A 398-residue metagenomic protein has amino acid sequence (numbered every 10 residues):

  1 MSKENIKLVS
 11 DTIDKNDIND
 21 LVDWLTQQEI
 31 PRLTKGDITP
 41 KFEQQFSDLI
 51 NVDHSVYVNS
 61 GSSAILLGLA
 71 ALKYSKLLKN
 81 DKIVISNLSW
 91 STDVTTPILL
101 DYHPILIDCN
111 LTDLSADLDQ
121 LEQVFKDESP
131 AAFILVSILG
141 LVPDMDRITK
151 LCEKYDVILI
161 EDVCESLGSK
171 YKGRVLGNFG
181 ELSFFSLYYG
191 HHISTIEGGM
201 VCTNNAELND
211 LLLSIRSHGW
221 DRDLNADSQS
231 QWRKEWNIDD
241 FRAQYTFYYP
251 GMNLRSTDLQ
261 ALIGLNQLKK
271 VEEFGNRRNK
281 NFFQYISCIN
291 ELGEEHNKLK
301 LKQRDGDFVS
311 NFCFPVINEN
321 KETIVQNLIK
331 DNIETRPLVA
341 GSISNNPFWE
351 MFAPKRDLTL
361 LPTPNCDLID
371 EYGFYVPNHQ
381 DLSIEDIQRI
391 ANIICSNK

Functional and structural regions predicted by a protein language model:
M1-R32, T246-Y248, P377: N-terminal "arm"/small-domain region of PLP-dependent enzymes with the aminotransferase-like
R32-L33, P40-K82, T96-I98, L106-D108 (+1 more regions): Phosphate-binding glycine-rich loop
D101: Structured binding elements
T112-T195, M200-D210: Active-site phosphate-binding strand-loop segment of PLP-dependent enzymes
S166, K172-G180, D239-T246, A340-I387: Active-site-adjacent capping/gating segments
S166-K172, F179-F312: Active-site region of PLP-dependent enzymes
L212, I324-N332, I390-I394: Short amphipathic alpha-helices in soluble, non-transmembrane regions that often serve as interface/regulatory elements
W220-K234, Q284-C288, V325-P364, L368-F374: Conserved PLP cofactor-binding pocket of PLP-dependent enzymes
